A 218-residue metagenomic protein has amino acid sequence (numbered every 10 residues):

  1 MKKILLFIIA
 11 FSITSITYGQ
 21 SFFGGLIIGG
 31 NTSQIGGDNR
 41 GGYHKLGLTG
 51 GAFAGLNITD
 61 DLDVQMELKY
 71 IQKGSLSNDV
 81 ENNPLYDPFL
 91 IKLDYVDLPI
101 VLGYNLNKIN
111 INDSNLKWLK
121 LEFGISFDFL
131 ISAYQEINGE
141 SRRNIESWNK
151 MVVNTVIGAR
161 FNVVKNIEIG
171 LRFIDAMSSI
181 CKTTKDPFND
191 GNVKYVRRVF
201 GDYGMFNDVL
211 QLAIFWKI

Functional and structural regions predicted by a protein language model:
I4-I13: Sec-dependent N-terminal signal peptides
I13-G19: Sec/Tat signal peptide C-region and signal peptidase I cleavage site
G19-F53, N105, L130-Q135, V209-K217: Short glycine/proline- and aromatic-enriched beta-strand/turn motifs that initiate or cap beta-hairpins
Q20-F22, G42-L48, K92-L98, K117 (+2 more regions): Residues that define the transmembrane beta-barrel architecture of outer-membrane proteins
F22-F23, D61-V64, I109-N110, K165-I169: Repeated loop/turn-to-beta-strand initiation elements of outer-membrane beta-barrel proteins
I35-G42, Q72-D94, I131-K150, I180-Y203: Flexible, solvent-exposed loop segments that connect beta-strands
L56-I137, G204-I218: Gram-negative (and chloroplast) outer-membrane scaffold detector with strong preference for beta-barrel transmembrane
E67, I71-N78, K150-V156, R160-I218: Predominantly the C-terminal beta-signal and adjacent terminal strand-loop region of outer-membrane beta-barrel
